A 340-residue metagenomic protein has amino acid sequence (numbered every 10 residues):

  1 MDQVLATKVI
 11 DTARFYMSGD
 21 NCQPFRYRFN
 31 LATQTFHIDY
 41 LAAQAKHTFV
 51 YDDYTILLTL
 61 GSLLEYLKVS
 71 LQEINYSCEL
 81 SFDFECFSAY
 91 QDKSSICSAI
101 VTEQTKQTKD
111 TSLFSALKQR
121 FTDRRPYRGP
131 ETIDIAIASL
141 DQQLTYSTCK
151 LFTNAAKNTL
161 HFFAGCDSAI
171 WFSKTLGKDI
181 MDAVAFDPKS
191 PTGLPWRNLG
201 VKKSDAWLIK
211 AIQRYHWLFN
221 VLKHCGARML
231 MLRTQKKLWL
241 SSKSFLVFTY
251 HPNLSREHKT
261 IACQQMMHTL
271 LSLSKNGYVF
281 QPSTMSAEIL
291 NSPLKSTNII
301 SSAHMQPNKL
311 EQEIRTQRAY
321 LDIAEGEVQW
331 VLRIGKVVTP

Functional and structural regions predicted by a protein language model:
M1-P340: Acidic, surface-exposed loops and disordered segments
